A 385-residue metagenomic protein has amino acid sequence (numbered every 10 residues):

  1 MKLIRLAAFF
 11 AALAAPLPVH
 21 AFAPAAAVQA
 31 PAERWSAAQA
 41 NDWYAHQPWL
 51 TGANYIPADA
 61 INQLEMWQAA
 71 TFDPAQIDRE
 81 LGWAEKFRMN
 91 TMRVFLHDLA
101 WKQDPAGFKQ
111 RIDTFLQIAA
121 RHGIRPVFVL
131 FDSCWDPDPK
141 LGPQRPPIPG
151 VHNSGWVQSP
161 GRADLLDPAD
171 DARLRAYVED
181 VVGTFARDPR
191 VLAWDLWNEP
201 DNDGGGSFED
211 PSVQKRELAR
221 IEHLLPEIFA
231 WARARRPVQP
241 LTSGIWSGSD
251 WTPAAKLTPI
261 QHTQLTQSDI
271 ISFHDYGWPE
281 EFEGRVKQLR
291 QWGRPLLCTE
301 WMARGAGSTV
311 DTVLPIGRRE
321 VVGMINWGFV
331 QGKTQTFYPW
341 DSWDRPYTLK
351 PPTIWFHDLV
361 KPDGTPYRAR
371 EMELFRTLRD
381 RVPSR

Functional and structural regions predicted by a protein language model:
M1-R5: Positively charged n-region of N-terminal signal peptides that target proteins for export
A7-H20: Bacterial N-terminal signal peptides
V19-Q29: Boundary at the C-terminal end of the N-terminal hydrophobic targeting segment
A30-I270, H274, P279-E281, Q291-W292 (+7 more regions): Active-site mouth of glycoside hydrolases
N326-G328: Replace "adjacent to P-loop NTPase cores in ATP/GTP-dependent enzymes" with "adjacent to NTP-binding cores
D358-R385: Carbohydrate-binding surfaces of carbohydrate-active enzymes
